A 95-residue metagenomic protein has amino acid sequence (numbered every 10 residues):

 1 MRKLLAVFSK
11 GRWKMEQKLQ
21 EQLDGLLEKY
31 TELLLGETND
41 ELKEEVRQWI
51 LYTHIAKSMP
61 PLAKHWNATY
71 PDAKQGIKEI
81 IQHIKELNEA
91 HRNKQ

Functional and structural regions predicted by a protein language model:
M1-K14: Short, Lys/Arg-enriched N-terminal segments with co-localized hydrophobic residues within the first ~10-30 amino acids
G11-V46: N-terminal acidic leader/helix
Q22-G25, K29, H54, E79 (+1 more regions): Charged, amphipathic alpha-helical oligomerization/scaffolding segments
G36, H54-H65, H83-A90: Amphipathic alpha-helical interaction surfaces
K43-W49, P60-K78: Amphipathic, hydrophobic secondary-structure cores in small proteins
Y70-Q95: Charged low-complexity stretches with an acidic bias
